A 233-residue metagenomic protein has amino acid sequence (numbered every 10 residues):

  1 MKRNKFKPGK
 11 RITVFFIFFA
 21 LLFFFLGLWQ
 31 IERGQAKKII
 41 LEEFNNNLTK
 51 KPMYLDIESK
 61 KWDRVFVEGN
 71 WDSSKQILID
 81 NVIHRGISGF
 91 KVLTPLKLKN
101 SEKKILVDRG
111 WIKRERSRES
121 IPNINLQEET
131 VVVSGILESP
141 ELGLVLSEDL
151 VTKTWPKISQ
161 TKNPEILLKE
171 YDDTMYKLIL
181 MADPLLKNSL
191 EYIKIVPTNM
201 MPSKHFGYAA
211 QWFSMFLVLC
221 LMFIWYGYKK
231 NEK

Functional and structural regions predicted by a protein language model:
M1-D56, D63-K233: Surface-exposed, charge/polar-rich loops and edge strands
